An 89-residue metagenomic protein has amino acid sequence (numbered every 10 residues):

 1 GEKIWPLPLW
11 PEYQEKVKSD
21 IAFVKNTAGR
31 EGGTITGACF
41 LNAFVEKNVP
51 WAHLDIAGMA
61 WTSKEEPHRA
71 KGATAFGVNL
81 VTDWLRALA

Functional and structural regions predicted by a protein language model:
G1-A89: A generic structural signal for tightly packed, nonpolar segments enriched in small/aliphatic residues
